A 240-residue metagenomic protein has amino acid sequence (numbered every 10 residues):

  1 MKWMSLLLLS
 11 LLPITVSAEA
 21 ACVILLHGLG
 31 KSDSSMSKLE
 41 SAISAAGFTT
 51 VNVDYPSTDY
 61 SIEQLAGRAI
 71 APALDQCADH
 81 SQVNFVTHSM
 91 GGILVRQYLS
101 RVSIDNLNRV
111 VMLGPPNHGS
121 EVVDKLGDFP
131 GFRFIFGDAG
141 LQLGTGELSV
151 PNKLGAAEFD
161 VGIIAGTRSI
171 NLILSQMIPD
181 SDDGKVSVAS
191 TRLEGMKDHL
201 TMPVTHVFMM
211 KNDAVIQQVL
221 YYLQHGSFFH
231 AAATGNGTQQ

Functional and structural regions predicted by a protein language model:
S5-P13: Bacterial N-terminal signal peptides
I14-A20: Sec/Tat signal peptide C-region and signal peptidase I cleavage site
A21-L29, D33-S34, K38, S44-P56 (+1 more regions): Serine-dependent carboxylesterase/thioesterase catalytic core of lipase-like alpha/beta-hydrolase/SGNH enzymes
S100-Q240: Helical cap/lid subdomain of alpha/beta-hydrolase-fold lipid enzymes that gates access to the catalytic pocket
